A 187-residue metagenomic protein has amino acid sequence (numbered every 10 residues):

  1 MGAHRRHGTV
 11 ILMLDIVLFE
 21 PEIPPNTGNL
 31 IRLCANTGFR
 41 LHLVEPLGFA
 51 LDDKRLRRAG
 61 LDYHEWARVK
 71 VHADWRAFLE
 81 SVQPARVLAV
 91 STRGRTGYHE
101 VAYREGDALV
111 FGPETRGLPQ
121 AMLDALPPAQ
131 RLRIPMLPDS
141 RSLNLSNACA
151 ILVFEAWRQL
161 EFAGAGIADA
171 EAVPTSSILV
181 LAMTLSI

Functional and structural regions predicted by a protein language model:
M1-I187: Post-transcriptional modification and biogenesis factors for structured RNAs of the translation apparatus
